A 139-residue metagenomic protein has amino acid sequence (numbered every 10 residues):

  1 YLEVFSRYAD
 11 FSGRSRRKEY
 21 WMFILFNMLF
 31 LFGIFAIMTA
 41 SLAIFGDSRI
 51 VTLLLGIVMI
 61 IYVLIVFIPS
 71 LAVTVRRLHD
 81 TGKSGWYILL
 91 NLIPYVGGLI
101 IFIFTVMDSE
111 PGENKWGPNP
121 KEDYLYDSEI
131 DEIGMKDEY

Functional and structural regions predicted by a protein language model:
Y1-F26, S70-W86, F104-Y139: Membrane-interface extramembranous regions at the lipid-water interface
E19-F45, T52-R77, T81-V106: Hydrophobic alpha-helical transmembrane segments in multi-pass membrane proteins
